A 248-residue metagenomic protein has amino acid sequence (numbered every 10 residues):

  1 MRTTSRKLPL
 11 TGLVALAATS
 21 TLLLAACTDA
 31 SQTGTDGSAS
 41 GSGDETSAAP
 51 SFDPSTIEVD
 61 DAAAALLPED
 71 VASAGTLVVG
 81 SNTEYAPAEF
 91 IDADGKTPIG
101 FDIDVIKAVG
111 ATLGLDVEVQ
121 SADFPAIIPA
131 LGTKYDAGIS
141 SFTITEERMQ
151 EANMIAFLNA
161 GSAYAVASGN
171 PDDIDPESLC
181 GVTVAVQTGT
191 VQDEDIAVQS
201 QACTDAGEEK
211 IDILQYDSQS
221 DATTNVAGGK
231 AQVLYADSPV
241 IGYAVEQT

Functional and structural regions predicted by a protein language model:
M1-A25: Sec-dependent bacterial lipoprotein signal peptides
L23-G43: Bacterial lipoprotein signal-peptidase II cleavage site
A48-G138: Extracytoplasmic small-molecule ligand-binding "clamshell" domains of the periplasmic binding protein/Venus flytrap
L77-G80, E177-E194: Short loop->beta-strand "edge-of-pocket" segments that line small-molecule binding or catalytic clefts across diverse
A93, E146-A160, Q201-E208, A244-T248: Ligand-binding "clamshell"
K107-L113, Q192-Q215, E246-Q247: Ligand-binding cleft/hinge of the Venus flytrap
D116-E177: Acidic, polar ligand-binding/catalytic clefts
F142-M149, A197-V198, G228-T248: A ligand-binding cleft/hinge motif common to bilobed small-molecule-binding domains
